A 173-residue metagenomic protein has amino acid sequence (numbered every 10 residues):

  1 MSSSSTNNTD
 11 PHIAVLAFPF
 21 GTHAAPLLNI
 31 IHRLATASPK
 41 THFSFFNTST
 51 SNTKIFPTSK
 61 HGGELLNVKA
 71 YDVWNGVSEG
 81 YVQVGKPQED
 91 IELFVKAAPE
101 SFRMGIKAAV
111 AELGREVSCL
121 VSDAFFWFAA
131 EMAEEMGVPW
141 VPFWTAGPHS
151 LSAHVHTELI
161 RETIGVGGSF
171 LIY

Functional and structural regions predicted by a protein language model:
M1-Y173: Glycosyltransferase specificity loop/lid
